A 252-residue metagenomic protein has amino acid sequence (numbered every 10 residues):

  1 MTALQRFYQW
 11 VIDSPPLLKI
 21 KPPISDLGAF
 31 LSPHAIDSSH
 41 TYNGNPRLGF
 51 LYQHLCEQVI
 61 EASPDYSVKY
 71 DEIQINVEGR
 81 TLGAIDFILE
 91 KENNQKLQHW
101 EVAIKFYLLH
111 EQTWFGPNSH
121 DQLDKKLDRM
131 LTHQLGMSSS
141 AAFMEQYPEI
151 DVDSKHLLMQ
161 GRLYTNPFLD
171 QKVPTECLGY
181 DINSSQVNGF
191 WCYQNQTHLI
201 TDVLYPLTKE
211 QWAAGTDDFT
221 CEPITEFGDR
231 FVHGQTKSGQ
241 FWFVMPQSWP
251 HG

Functional and structural regions predicted by a protein language model:
M1-G252: Intrinsically disordered, low-complexity Ser/Thr/Pro/Gly-rich regulatory segments
